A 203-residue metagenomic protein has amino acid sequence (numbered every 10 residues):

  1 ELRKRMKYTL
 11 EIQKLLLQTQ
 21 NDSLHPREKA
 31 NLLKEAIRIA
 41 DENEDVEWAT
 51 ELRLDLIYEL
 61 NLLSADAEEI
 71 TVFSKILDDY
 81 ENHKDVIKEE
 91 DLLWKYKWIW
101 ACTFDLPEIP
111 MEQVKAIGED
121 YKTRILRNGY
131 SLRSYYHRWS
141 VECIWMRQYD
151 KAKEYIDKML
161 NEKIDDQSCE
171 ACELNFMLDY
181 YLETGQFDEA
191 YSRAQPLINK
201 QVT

Functional and structural regions predicted by a protein language model:
E1-M6, I12: C-terminal non-catalytic interaction modules
R3, R38-D45, L77-V86, D120-Y130 (+2 more regions): Solenoid-like repeat scaffolds
K7-L10, L24-N31, E44-L52, E68-T71 (+6 more regions): Residues within HEAT/ARM-like alpha-solenoid scaffolds
L10-D22, E35-A36, E47-A65, D91-D105 (+2 more regions): Non-membrane alpha-helical segments in proteins
D22-E35, L62-D79, L106-D120, I144-K158 (+1 more regions): Helix-turn-helix repeat elements of alpha-solenoid scaffolds
N82, I99-F104, I164, G185-F187: A general structural signal for short secondary-structure boundary/capping elements
R127, S131-K153, D157-A171, D179 (+1 more regions): Extended alpha-helical scaffolds
A171, N175-F176, G185-D188, N199-T203: Alpha-solenoid helical repeat scaffolds
